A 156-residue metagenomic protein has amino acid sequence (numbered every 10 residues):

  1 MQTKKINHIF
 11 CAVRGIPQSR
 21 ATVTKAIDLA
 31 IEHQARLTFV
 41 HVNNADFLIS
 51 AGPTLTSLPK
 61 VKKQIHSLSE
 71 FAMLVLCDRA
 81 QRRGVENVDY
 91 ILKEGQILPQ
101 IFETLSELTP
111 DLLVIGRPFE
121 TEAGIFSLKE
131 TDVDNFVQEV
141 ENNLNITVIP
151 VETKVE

Functional and structural regions predicted by a protein language model:
M1-K4, D78-L113, V155-E156: Structural beta-alpha unit
M1-T3, L55, Q64-S67, L76-R79: Extended, non-globular alpha-helical segments
K4-T56: Small/aliphatic-rich secondary-structure junction motif
T38-V40, D89-K93, T147-V151: General small-molecule cofactor/ligand-binding pocket signal
D46-F47, I97, E122, E156: Generic structural signal for helix capping and beta-alpha/helix-loop junctions
S57-F71, A123: A short acidic, glycine-rich active-site loop that binds or catalyzes chemistry on phosphate/adenosine moieties
S106-E156: Gly/Ser-rich helix-loop-strand patches that form or flank binding pockets for ribonucleotide-derived cofactors
